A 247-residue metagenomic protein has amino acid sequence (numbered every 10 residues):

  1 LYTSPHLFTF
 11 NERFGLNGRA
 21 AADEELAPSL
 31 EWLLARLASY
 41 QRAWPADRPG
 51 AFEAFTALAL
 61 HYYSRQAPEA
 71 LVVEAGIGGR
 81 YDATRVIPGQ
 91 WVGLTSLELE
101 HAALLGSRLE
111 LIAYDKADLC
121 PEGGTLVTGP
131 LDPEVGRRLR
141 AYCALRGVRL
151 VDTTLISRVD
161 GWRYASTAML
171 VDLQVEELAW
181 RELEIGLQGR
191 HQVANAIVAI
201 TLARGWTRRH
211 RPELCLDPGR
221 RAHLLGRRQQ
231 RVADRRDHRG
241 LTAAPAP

Functional and structural regions predicted by a protein language model:
Y2-I87, A103-G106, L111, P133: ATP-dependent carboxylate-amine ligase catalytic core
F8-F10, R163-L170, L225-G226: A short, compositionally biased
L16-N17, T128-P130, G186-L187, T242 (+1 more regions): Thr-Gly-centered strand-to-loop micro-motif
Y40-A43, A54, Q66-E74, G89-L183 (+1 more regions): Acidic, Mg2+-coordinating active-site environments of NTP-dependent enzymes
A43-R48, E184-R190: A short glycine/serine-rich beta->alpha loop
P88, E110, G147, G205-R208 (+2 more regions): ATP-dependent carboxylate-amine ligase
S166, L187-A199, L225-R228: Short glycine/threonine-rich catalytic loop with a Thr-x-Gly-x-Asp
